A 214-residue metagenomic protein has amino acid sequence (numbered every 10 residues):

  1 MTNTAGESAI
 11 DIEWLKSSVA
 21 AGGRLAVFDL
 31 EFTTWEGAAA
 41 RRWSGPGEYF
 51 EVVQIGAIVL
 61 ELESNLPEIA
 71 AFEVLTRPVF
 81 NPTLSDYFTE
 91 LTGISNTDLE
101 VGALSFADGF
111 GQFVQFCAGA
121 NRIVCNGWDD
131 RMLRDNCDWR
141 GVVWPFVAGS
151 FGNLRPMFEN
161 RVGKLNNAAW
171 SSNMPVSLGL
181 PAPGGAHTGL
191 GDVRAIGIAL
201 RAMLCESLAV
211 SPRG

Functional and structural regions predicted by a protein language model:
M1-N65: Entry/capping segment at the start of metal-dependent catalytic domains with acidic active-site entry clusters
G6, G23-R24, F50-T92, V114-G214: Metal-dependent phosphoesterase core characteristic of DEDDh/y 3'-5' exonuclease domains
D11-W14, D108-Q112, D138: A generic local structural motif
A38-R42, F72, G93: Intrinsic structural disorder
W43, E73, D108-Q112: Short secondary-structure capping micro-motifs at structural edges
P46-E48, L99, A186: Flexible, glycine- and charge-enriched loops at secondary-structure boundaries
T89-F110: Metal-dependent phosphoesterase signature
